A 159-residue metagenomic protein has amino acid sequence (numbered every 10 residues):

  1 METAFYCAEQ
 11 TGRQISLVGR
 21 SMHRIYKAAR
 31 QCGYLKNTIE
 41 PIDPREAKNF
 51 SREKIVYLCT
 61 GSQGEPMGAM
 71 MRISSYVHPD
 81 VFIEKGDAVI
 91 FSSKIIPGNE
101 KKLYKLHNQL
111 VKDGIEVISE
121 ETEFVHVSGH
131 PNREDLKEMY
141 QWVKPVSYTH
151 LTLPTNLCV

Functional and structural regions predicted by a protein language model:
M1-K144: Metal-dependent phosphodiesterase/nuclease catalytic metal-binding core
T149-T155: Conserved small/polar residues in nucleotide/adenosyl-binding loops
